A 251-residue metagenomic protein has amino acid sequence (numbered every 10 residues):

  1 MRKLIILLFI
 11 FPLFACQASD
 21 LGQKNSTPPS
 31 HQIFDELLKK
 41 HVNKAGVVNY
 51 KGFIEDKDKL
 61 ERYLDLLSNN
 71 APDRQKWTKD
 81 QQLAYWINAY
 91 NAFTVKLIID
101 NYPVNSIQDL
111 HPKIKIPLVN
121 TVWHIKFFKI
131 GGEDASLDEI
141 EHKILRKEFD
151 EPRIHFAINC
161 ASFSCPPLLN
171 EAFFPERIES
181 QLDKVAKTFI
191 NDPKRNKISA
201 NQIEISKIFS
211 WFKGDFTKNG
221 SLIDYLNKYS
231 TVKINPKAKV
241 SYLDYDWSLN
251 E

Functional and structural regions predicted by a protein language model:
L4-L13: Sec-dependent N-terminal signal peptides
Q17-A18: Bacterial signal peptide processing site
L21-E251: Interaction/scaffold regions that mediate signaling and macromolecular assembly across diverse proteins
